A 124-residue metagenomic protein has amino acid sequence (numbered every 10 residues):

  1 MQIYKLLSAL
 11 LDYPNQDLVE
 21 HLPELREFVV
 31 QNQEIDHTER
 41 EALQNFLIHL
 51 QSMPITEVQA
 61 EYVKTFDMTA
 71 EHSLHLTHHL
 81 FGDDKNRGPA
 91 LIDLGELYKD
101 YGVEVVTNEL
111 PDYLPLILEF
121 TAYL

Functional and structural regions predicted by a protein language model:
M1-L114, E119-L124: Charged, alpha-helix-forming regions
